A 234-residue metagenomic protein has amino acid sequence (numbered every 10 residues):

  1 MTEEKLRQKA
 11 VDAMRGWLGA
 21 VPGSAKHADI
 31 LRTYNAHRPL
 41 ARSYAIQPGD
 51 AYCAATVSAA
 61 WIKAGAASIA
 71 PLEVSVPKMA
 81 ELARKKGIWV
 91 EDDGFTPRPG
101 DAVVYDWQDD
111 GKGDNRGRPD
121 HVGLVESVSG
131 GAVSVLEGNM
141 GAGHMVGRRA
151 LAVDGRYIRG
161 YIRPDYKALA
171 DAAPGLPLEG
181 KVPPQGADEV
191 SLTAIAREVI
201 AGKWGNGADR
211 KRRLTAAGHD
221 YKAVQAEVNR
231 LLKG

Functional and structural regions predicted by a protein language model:
M1-A66: N-terminal capping segments
L6, A67-A142: ...with weaker cross-activation on analogous glycine-rich loops/strands in unrelated enzymes
A25-P48, W107-G155: Glycine-rich catalytic cores of cysteine/serine-nucleophile enzymes that process amide/ester linkages in cell-envelope
D154-V190, I200, R230, G234: Low-complexity, Gly/Ser/Thr/Pro-rich intrinsically disordered linker/tail segments
A194-R197: Extracellular/secreted glycoprotein ectodomains characterized by long, lumenal stretches of O-glycosylated
I200-K211, H219-Y221: Extracytoplasmic Gram-positive cell-surface binding/anchoring modules and repeats
A217-G234: Repeat-associated, polar segments at repeat-unit boundaries in modular proteins
